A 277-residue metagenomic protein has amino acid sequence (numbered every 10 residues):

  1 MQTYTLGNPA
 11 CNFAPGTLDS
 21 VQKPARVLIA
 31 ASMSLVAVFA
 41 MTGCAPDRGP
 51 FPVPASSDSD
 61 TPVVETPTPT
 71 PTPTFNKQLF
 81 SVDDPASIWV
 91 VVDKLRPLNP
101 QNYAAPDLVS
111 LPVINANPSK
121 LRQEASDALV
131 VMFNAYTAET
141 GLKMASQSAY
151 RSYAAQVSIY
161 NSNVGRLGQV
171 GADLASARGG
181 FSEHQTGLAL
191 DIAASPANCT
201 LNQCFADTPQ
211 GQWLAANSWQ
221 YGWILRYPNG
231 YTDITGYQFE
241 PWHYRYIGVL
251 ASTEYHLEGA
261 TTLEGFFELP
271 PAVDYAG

Functional and structural regions predicted by a protein language model:
Q2-T5, F13, R26, M41-A149 (+1 more regions): Extracytoplasmic cell-surface/polysaccharide-interacting catalytic and binding patches
A10-C11, P15-A31: Bacterial N-terminal signal peptides that target proteins for export
A31-A40: Bacterial N-terminal signal peptides
